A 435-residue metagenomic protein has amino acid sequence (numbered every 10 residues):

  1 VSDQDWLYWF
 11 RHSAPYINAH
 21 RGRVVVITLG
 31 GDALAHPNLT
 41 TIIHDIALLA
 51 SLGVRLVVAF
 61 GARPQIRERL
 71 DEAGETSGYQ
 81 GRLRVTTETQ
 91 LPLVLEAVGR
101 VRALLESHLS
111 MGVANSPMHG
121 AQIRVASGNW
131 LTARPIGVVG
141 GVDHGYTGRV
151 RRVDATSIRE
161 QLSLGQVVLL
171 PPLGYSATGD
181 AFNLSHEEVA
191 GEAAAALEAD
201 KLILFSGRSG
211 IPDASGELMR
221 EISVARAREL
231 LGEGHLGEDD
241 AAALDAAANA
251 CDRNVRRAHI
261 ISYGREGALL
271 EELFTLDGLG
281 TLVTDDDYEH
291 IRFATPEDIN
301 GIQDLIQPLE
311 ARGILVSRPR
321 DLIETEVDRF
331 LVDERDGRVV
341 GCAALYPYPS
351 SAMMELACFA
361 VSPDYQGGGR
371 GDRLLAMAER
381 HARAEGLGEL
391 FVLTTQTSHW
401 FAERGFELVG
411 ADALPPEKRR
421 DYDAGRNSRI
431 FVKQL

Functional and structural regions predicted by a protein language model:
L39-I42, T87-P117, A155-T156, L162 (+2 more regions): Polyanion-binding loop/helix "lid" in catalytic or ligand-binding cores
D71-L169: Ligand-binding beta-strand-loop-alpha-helix segment within the catalytic cores of soluble metabolic enzymes
D286-V316, N427-I430: Short amphipathic alpha-helix that is part of the acyltransferase structural core
S317-V361: A conserved beta-strand-loop-helix scaffold within acyl/acetyltransferase catalytic domains
F359-G367, Q396: A short, internal acetyl-CoA/4′-phosphopantetheine-binding micro-motif in the GNAT/acyltransferase core
Y365, G369-M377: Conserved acetyl-CoA pyrophosphate-binding loop and the N-cap/start of the following alpha-helix in GNAT-like
R380-T395: Conserved GNAT acetyl-CoA-binding A-motif
T395, A413-L435: C-terminal "cap" of GNAT-fold acetyltransferases
